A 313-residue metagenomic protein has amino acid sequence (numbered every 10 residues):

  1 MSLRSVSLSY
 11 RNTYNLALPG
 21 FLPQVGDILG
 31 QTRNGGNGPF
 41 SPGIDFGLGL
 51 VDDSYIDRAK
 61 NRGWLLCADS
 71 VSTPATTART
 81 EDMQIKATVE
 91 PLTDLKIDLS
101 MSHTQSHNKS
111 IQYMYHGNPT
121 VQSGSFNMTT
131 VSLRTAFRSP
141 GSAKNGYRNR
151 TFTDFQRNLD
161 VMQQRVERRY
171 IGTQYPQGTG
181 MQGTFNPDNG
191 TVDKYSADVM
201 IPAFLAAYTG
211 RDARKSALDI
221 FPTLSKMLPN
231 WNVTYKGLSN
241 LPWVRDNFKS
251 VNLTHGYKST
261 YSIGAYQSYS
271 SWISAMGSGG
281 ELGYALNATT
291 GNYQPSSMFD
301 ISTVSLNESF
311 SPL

Functional and structural regions predicted by a protein language model:
M1-L313: Exposed, low-structure sequence patches enriched in small/polar residues
